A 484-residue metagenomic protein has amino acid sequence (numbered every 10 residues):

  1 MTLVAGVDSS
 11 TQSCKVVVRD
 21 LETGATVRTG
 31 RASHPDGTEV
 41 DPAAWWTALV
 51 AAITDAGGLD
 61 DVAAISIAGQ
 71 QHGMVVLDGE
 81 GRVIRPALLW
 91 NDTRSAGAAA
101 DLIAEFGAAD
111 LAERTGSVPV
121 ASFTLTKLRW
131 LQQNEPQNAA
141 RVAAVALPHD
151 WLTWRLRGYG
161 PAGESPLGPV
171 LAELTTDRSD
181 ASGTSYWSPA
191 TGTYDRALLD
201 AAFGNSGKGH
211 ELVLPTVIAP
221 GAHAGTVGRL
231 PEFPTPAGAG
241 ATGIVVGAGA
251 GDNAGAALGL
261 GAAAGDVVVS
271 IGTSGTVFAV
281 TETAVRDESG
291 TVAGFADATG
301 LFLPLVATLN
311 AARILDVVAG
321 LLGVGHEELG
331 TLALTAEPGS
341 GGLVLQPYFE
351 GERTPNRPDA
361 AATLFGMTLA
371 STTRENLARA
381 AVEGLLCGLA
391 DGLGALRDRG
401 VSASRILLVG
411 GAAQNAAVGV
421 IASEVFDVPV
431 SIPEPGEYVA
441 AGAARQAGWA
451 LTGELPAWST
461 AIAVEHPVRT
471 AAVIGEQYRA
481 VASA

Functional and structural regions predicted by a protein language model:
M1-G30, I67-E105, A279-V285, A296-A484: Glycine/Thr-rich phosphate-binding loops that ligate phosphate moieties of nucleotide and other phosphorylated ligands
M1-T2, Q71, I84-P86, A140-A143 (+8 more regions): Short coil/turn connectors at secondary-structure junctions
V4-D8, V16, V62-I67, V145 (+5 more regions): Short glycine-aspartate micro-motif
S9-T11, A112-T242, G247-A250: Gly/Ser/Thr-rich active-site cleft segment
T26-D61: N-terminal phosphate-binding loop and adjacent alpha-helix
L49-A63, N134-A139, R196-G209, G392-S404: Phosphate/pyrophosphate-binding loops at sites that engage ATP/ADP/AMP, CoA/4′-phosphopantetheine, polyphosphate
S66-G69, L88-N91, T115-F123, V142-P148 (+7 more regions): Active-site nucleophile and cofactor-binding loops and adjacent substrate-binding regions of central metabolic enzymes
V76-G79, L156-G160, E164-A172, V227-P231 (+5 more regions): Short acidic, glycine/serine/threonine-rich loops at helix termini
